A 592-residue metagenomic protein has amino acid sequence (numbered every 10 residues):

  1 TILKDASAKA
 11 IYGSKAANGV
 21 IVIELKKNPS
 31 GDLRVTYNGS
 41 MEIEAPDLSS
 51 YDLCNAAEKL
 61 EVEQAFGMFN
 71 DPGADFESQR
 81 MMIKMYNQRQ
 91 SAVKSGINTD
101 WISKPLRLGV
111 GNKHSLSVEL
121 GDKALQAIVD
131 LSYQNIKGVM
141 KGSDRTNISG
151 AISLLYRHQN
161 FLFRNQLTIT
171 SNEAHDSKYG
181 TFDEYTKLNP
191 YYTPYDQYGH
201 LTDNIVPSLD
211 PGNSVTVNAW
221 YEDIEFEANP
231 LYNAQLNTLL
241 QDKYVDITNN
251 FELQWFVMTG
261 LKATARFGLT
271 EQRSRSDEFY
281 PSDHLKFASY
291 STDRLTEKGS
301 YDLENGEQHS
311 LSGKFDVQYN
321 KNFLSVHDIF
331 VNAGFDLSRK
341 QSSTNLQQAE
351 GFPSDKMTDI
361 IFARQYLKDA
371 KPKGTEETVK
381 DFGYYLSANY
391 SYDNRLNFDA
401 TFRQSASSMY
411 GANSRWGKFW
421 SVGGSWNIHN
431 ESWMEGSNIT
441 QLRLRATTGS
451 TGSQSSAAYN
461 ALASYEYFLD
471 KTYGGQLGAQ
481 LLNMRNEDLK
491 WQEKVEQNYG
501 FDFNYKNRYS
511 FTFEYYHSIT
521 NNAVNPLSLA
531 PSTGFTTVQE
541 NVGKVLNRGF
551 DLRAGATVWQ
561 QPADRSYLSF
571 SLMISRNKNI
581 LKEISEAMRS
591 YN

Functional and structural regions predicted by a protein language model:
T1, A6-K15, A45-S49, D488: N-terminal plug
T1-L3, V20-E24, T36-N38, R445-T447 (+1 more regions): Soluble periplasmic/extracytoplasmic beta-strand elements of cell-envelope proteins
T1-L3, Y12-N18, N28-N38, G543-R548: Periplasmic N-terminal gating module of Gram-negative TonB-dependent outer-membrane receptors
A6-I11, N28-G31, I43-P46, K137-V139 (+4 more regions): Short beta-strands and strand-coil junctions in structured, solvent-facing domains, enriched
Y12-A17, R107, S143-R145, G436-T440 (+1 more regions): Short, glycine-/polar-rich solvent-exposed loops and beta-turns at beta-strand/coil boundaries
G19, K27-K141, S177-T181, Y192-P194 (+4 more regions): Residues embedded in well-ordered regular secondary structure
N112, N147, S153-F161, L167-S171 (+2 more regions): Extracellular/periplasmic, surface-exposed regions of secreted and cell-surface proteins
A174-Y195, I584-M588: Low-complexity intrinsically disordered tracts that form flexible linkers/tails across taxa
